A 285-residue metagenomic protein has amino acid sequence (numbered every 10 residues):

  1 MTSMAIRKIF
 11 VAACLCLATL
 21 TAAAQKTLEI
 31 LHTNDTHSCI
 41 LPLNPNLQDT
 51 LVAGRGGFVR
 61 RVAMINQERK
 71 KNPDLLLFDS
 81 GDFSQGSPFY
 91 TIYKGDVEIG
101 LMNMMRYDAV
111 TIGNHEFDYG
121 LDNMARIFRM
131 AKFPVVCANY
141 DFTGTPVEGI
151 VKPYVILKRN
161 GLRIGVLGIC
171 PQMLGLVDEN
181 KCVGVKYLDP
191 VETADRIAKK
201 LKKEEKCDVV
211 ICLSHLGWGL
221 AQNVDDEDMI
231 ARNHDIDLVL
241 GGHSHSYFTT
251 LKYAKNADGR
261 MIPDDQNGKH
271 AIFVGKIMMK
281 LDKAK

Functional and structural regions predicted by a protein language model:
M1, L20-T21, A257: Intrinsically disordered, low-complexity segments enriched in small/polar residues
M1-A13: Bacterial N-terminal signal peptides that target proteins for export
A13-C14, Q67: A periodicity- and composition-biased signal for non-globular, repetitive helical segments
C14-A23: Hydrophobic h-region of N-terminal signal peptides that target proteins for export in Gram-negative bacteria
A24-K285: Acidic, metal/ion-coordinating pockets
